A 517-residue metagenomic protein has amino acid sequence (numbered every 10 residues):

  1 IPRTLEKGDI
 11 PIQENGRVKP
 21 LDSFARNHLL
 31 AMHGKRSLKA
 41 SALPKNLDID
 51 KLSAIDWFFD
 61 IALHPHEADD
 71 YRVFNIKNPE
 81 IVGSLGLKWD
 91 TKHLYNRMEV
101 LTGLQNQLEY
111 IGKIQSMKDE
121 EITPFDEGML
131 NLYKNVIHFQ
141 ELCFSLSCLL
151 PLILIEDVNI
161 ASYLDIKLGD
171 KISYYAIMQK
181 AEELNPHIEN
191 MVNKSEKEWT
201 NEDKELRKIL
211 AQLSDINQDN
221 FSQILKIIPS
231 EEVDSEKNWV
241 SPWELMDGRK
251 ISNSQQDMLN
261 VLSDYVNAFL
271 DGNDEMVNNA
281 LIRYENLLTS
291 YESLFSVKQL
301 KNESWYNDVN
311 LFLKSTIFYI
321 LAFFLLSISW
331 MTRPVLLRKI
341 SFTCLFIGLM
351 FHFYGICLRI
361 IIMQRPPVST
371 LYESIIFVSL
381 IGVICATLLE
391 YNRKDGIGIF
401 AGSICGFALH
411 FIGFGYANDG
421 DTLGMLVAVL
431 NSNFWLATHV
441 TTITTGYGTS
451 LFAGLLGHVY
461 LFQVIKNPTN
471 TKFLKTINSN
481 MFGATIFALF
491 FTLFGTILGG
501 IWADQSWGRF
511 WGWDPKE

Functional and structural regions predicted by a protein language model:
I1-W305: Soluble extramembrane regions of membrane proteins in the secretory/endomembrane system
P11-I12, L281-R283, L287-V309, Y354-I375 (+3 more regions): Membrane-interface interhelical loops and short amphipathic "cap" helices that link adjacent transmembrane segments
P20-D22, S327, I375, G415 (+2 more regions): Hydrophobic positions within alpha-helical membrane elements
I55, L262, D274-V277, L281 (+4 more regions): Alpha-helix initiation and N-capping motif
R249-S252, N267-D271, E275, P334 (+4 more regions): Generic amphipathic alpha-helical segments used as scaffolds and interaction surfaces in large, multi-domain proteins
A268, L287, W330, L461-V464: Amphipathic, soluble alpha-helical interaction motifs
L294-A417, G424-M425: Core alpha-helical transmembrane segments of integral membrane proteins
I381-E517: Generic detector of multi-pass transmembrane helix bundles and their immediately adjacent loops in polytopic membrane
